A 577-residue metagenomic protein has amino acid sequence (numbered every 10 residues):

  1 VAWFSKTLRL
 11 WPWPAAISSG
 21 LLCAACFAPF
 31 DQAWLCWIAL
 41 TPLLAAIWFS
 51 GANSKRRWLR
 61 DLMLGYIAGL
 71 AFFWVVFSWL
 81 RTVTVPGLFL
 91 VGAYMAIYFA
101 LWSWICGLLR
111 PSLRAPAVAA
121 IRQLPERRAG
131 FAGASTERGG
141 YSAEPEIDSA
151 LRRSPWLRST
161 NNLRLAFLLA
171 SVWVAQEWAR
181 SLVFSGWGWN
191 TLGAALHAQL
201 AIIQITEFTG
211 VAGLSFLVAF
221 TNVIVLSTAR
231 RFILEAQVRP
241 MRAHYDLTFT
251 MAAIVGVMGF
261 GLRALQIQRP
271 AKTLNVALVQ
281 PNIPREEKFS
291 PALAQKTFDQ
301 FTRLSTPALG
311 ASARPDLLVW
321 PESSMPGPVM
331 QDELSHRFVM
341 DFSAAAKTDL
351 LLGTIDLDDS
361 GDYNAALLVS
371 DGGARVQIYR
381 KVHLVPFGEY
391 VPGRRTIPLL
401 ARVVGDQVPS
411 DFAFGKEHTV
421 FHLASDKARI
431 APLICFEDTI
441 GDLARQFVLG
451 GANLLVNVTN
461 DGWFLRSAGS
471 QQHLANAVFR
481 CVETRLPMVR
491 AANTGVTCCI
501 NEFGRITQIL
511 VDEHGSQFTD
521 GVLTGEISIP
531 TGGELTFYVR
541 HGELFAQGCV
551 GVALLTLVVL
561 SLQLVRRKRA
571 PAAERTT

Functional and structural regions predicted by a protein language model:
A2-A132, E137, Y141-A264, L465-R466 (+4 more regions): Membrane-embedded alpha-helical bundles of multi-pass enzymes that act on lipidic or dolichyl-linked glycan substrates
A264-H541: Soluble catalytic domains of enzymes that build or remodel membrane lipids, polysaccharides, and related
